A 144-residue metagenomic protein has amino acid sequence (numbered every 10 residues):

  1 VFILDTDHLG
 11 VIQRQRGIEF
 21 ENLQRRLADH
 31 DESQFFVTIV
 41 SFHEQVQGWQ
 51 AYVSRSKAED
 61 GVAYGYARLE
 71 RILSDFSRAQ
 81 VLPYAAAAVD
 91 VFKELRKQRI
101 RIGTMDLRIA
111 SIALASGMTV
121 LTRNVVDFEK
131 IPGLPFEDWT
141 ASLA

Functional and structural regions predicted by a protein language model:
V1, A110, L114-A144: Acidic, PIN/NYN-like endoribonuclease modules and their adjacent C-terminal/linker elements
V1-V40, A51-E70, L143-A144: Short, well-structured N-terminal submotif of metal-dependent ribonuclease cores
H8, S41, A88, I109 (+1 more regions): Alpha-helix capping/helix-boundary segments
L9-G10, H43-V46, E129, E137: Nucleotide phosphate-binding site architecture
Q13-R16, W49, R96, P132 (+1 more regions): Short, flexible helix/strand-to-coil boundary loops that buttress conserved ligand/catalytic motifs in alpha/beta
R25-D29, I72-L73, V81, A110 (+1 more regions): Short secondary-structure boundary/capping segments
Q47-V53, S74-L121: Active-site neighborhoods of divalent-metal-dependent phosphate/nucleic-acid chemistry enzymes
